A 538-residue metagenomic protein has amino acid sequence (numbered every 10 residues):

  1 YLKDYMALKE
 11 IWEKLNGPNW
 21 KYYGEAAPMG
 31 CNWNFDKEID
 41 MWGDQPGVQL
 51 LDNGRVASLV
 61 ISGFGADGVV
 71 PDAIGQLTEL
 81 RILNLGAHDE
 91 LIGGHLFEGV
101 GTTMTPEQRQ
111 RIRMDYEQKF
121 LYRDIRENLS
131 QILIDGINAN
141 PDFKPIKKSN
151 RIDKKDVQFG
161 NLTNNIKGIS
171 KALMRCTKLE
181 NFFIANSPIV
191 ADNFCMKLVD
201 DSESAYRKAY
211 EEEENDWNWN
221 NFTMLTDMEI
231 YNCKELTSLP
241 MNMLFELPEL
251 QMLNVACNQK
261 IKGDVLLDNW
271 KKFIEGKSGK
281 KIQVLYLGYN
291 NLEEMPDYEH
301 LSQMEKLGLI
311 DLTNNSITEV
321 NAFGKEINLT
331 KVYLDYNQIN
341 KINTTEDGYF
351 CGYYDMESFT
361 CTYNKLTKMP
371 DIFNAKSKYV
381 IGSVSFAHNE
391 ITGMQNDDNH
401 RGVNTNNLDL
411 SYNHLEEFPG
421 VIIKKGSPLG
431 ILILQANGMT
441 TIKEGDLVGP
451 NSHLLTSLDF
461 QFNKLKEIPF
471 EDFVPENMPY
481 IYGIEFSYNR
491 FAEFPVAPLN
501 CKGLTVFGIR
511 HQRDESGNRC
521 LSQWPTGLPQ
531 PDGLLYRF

Functional and structural regions predicted by a protein language model:
L2, K9-V69, Y122-S130, N140-F159 (+4 more regions): LRR flanking "cap" motifs
V48, A73-I74, V100, L173 (+13 more regions): Hydrophobic anchor residues at the C-terminal helix/turn of individual leucine-rich repeat
G54, G75-T78, E127, N164 (+17 more regions): Inter-repeat linker/turn residues at the boundaries of leucine-rich repeats
V56, L80, I166, L179 (+21 more regions): Conserved hydrophobic position(s) of the canonical leucine-rich repeat
L59, L83-L85, R123, I132-D135 (+16 more regions): Conserved hydrophobic beta-strand positions in leucine-rich repeat
F64, H88-E90, N164, S187 (+11 more regions): Consensus "Asn ladder" position of solenoid repeat domains
V69-V70, G94-L96, I169, D192-F194 (+12 more regions): Canonical leucine-rich repeat
F462, P479-E493, N500-F538: Leucine-rich repeat domain C-terminal region
